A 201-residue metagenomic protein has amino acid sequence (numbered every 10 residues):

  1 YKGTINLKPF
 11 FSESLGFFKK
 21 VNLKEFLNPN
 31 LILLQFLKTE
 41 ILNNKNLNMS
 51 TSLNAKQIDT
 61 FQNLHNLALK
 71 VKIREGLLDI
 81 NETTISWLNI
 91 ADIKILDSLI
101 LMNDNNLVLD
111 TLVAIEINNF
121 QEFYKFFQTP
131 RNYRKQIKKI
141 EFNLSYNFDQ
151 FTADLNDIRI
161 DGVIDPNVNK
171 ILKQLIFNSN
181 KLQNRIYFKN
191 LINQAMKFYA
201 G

Functional and structural regions predicted by a protein language model:
Y1-G201: Membrane-proximal interfacial segments on either side of biological membranes
